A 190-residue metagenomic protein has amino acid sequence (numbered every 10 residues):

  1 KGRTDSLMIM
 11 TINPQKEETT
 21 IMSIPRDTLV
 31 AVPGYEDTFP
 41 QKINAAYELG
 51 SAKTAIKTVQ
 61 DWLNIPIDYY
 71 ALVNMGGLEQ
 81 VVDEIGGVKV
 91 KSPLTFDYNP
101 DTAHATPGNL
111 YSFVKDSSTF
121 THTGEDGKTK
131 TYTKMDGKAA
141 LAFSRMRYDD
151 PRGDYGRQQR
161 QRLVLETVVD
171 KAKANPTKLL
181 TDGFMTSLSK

Functional and structural regions predicted by a protein language model:
K1-K190: Non-catalytic, solvent-exposed segments at the cell envelope interface
